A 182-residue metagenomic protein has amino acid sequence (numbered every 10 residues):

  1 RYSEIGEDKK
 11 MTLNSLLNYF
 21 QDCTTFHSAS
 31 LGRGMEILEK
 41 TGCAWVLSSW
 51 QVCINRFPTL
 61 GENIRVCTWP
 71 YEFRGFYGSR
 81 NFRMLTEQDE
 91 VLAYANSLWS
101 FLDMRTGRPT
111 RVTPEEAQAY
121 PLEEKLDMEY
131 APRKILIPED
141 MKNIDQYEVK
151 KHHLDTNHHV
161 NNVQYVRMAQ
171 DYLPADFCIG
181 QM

Functional and structural regions predicted by a protein language model:
R1-L47, Y94-N96, D103-Q181: Hot-dog-fold acyl-thioester-processing enzymes
W50, V66, R80, A93-S97 (+1 more regions): Hydrophobic residues positioned within well-ordered beta-strands of beta-sheet architectures
Q51-Q88, Q181-M182: Hydrophobic beta-sheet segments that form the core/acyl-binding groove of ACP/CoA-dependent acyl-chain-processing
R83-L85, V91, W99-M104: Hydrophobic, ordered structural segments
